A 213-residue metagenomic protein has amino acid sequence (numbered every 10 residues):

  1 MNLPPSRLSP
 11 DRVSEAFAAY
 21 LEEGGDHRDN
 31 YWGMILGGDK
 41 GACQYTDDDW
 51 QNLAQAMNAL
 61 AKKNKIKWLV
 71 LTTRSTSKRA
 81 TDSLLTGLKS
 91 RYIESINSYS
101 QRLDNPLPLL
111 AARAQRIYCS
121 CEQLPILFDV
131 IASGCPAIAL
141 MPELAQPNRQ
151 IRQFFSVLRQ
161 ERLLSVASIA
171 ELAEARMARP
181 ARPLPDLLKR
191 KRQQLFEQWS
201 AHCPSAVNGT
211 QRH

Functional and structural regions predicted by a protein language model:
M1-T46, E174-A178: A nucleotide-sugar donor-handling region in carbohydrate enzymes
L3-R7, N97-L103, L124, M141-P147: Short, acidic/turn-prone active-site loops that include or flank metal/cofactor- and phosphate-binding residues
D29-N30, D39-S77: Conserved catalytic-core segment of nucleotide-activated headgroup transferases in glycan assembly
M34, S75-K89: Short, structured helix-loop element that forms part of the nucleotide-activated donor/catalytic region
A42-C43, T76-D82, A145-R149: Short, charged/polar "capping" segments at the starts of alpha-helices and the immediately preceding loops
S83-P125: Donor nucleotide-activated moiety binding/catalytic core segment of transferases that use nucleotide-activated donors
L107-Q150: A donor-sugar binding/catalytic signature common to diverse glycosyltransferases and related nucleotide-sugar
F155-H213: Leloir-type glycosyltransferase catalytic cores
